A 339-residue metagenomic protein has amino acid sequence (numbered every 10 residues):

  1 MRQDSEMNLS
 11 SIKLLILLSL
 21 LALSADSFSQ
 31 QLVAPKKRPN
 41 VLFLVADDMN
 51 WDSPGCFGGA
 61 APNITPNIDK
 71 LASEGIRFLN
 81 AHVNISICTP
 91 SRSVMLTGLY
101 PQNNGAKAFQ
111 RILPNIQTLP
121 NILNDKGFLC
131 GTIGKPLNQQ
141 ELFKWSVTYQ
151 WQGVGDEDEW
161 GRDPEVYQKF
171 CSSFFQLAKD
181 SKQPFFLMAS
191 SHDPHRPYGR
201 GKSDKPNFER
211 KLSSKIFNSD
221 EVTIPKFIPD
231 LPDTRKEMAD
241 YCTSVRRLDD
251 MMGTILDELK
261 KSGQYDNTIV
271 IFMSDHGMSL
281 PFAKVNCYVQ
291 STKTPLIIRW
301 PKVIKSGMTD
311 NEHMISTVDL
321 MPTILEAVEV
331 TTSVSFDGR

Functional and structural regions predicted by a protein language model:
R2-I16: Bacterial N-terminal signal peptides that target proteins for export
N8, S19, S27-R339: Formylglycine-dependent sulfatase
